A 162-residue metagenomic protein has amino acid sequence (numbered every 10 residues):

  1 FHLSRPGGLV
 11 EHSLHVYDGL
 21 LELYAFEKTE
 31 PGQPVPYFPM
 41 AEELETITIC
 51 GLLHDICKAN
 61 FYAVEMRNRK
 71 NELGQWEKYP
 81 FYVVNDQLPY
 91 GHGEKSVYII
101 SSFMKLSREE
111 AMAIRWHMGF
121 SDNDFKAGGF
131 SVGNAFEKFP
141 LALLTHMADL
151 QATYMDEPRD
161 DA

Functional and structural regions predicted by a protein language model:
L3-G7, E11, D18, L23-D161: Divalent metal-dependent catalytic cores for phosphoryl transfer on phosphate-bearing substrates
